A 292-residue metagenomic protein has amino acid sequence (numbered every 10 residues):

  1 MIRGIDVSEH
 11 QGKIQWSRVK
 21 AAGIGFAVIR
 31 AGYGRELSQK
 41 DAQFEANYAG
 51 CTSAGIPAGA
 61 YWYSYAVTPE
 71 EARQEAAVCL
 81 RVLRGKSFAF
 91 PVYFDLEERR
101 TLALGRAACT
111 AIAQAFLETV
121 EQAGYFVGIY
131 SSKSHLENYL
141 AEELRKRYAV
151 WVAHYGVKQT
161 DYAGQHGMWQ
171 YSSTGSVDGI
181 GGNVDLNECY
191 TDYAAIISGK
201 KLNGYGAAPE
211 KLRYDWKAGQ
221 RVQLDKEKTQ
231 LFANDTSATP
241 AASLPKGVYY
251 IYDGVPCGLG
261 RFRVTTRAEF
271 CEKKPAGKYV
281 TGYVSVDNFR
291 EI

Functional and structural regions predicted by a protein language model:
M1-G25, I29-L117, E121-F126: Substrate-binding cleft of extracellular glycoside hydrolase catalytic domains
M1-Q11, S17, A21, E143-P209: Functionally critical loop-and-helix segments that line ligand-binding/catalytic clefts of soluble enzyme domains
A60-Y65, E210, Y249, F262-T265: Solvent-exposed beta-strand motifs enriched in subsets of small alpha/beta binding domains, especially certain
E71-Q74, H135-R145: Glycine-rich, charge-decorated loop segments at or immediately adjacent to ligand/cofactor-binding or catalytic sites
L80-F94, R100, Y139-Q165: Structural recognition of alpha->loop->beta junctions
V120-N138: Aromatic-lined carbohydrate-recognition surfaces of secreted/lumenal glycan-active proteins
G206-C257, F270-E272: Beta-loop motif signature
R267-I292: Boundary regions of SH3-family modules and the immediately adjacent low-complexity/disordered segments in eukaryotic
